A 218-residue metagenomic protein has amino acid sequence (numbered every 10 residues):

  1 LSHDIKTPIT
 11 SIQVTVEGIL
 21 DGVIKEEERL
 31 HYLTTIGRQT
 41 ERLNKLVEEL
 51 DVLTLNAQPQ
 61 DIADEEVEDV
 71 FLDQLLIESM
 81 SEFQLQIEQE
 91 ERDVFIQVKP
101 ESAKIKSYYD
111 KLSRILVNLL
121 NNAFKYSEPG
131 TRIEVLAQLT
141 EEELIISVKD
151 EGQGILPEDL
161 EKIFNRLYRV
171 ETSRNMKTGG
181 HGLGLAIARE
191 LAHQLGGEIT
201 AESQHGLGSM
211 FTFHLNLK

Functional and structural regions predicted by a protein language model:
R38-L43: Short alpha-helical segment of the dimerization/phosphotransfer core of two-component systems
A57-E65, K104-S107: Conserved micro-motifs of the catalytic ATP-binding
E66-E68, E88, D93-A103: Conserved catalytic submotifs in the C-terminal HATPase_c
E66-S81, V94: A conserved beta-strand-to-alpha-helix junction within the catalytic ATP-binding
R92, L195-G197: Conserved glycine-rich
G130-E142: Short beta-strand/loop element within the Bergerat-fold HATPase_c
I155-R169: Short conserved segment of the HATPase_c
